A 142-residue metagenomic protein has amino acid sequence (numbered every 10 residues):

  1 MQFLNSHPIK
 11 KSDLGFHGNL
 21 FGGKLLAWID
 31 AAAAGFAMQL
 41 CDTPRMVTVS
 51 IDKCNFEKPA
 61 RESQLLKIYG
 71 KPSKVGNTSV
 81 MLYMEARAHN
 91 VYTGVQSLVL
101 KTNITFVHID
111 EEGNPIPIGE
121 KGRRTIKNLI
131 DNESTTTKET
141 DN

Functional and structural regions predicted by a protein language model:
M1-G22, G35, Q39, K127-N128 (+1 more regions): Catalytic strand-loop segment that frames the active site of acyl-thioester-processing enzymes
M1-L4, R61-E62, S73-N142: HotDog/MaoC-like acyl-thioester-processing domains
S6-K10, N55, N103-T105: Generic structural detector for well-ordered beta-strands
K11-D13, I51-K58, A88-N90: Short, well-ordered turn and helix-capping elements at secondary-structure junctions
L20-G23, I116-I118: Short, polar loop/linker segments at the starts of domains and inter-domain junctions
A27-A31, G35: Short, residue-level hotspots on alpha-helical faces of the histone-fold and other alpha-helical interaction modules
A34-Y69, S73-V75, S79-M81, Q96-T102: Hydrophobic beta-strand-centered segment that forms part of the acyl-chain substrate-binding groove
